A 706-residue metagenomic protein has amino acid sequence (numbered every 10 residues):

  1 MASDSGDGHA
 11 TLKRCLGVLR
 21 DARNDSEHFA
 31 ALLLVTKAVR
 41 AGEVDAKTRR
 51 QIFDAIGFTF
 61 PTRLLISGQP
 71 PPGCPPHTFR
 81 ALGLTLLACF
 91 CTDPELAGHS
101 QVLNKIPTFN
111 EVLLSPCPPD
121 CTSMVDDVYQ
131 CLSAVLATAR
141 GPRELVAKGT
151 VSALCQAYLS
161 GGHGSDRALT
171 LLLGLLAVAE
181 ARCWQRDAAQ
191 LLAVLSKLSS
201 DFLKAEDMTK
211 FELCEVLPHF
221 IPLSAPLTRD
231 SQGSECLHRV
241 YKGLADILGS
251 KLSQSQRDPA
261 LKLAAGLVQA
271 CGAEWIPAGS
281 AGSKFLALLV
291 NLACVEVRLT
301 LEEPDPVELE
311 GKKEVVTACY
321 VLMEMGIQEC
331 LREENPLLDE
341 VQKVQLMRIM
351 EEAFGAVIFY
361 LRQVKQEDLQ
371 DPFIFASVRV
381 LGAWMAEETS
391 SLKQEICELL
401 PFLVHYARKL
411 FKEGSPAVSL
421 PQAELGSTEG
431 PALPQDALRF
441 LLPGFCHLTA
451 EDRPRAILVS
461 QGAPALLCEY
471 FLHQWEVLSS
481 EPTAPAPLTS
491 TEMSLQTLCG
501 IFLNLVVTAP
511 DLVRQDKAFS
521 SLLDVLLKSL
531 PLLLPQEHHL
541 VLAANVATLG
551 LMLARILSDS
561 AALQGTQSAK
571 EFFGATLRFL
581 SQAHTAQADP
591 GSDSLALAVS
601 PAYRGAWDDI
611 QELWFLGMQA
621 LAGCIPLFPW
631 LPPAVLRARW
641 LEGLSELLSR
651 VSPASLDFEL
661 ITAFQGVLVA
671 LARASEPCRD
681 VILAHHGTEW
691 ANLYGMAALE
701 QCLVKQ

Functional and structural regions predicted by a protein language model:
M1-L195, D201-E215, P222-R239, S253-D258 (+18 more regions): Elongated alpha-helical scaffolds that mediate protein-protein interactions in large eukaryotic proteins, primarily
L34, L322-M325, A353, V380: Amphipathic, well-ordered alpha-helical segments in soluble domains
R239-D246, L292-E308, L337-D339: Short linear interaction motifs
E351-L361: Conserved catalytic alpha/beta cores of large enzymes that bind or transform nucleotide phosphates and polynucleotides
K528, V546-T548, A575-Q582, P590-V599 (+3 more regions): Long, compositionally biased intrinsically disordered regions
L613-L616, A620, E659-V667, A674: C-terminal domain/tail detector
